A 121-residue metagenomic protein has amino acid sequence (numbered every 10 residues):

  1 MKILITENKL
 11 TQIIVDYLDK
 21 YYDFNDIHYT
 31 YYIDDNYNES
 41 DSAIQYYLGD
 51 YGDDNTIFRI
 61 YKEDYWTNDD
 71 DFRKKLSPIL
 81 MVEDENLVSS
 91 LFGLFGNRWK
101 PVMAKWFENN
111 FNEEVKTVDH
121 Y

Functional and structural regions predicted by a protein language model:
M1-L18: Short acidic, low-complexity intrinsically disordered linear motifs used for protein-protein interactions
M1-L4, H28, D54: A detector of low-complexity, intrinsically disordered, Ser/Thr/Gly/Pro/Ala-rich segments
T6, V115-Y121: Short acidic DE-rich linear segments
I14-Y37: Negatively charged, low-complexity tracts enriched in Asp/Glu with abundant Ser/Thr
H28-Y31, F58, D119-H120: Short, surface-exposed recognition loops or helix-turn segments adjacent to catalytic cores
I33-F107: Acidic, low-complexity, intrinsically disordered interaction modules
